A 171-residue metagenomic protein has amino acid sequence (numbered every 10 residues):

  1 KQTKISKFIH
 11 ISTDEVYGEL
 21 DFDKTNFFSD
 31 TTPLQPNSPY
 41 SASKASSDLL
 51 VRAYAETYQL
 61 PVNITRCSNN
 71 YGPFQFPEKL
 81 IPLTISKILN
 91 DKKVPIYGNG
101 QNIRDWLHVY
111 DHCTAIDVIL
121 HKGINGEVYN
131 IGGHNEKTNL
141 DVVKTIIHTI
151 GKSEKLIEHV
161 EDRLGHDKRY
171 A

Functional and structural regions predicted by a protein language model:
K1-N37: Conserved Rossmann-fold NAD(P)-dependent oxidoreductase catalytic core, especially the SDR/UDP-sugar
T3-F8, L20, L60-P61, K93 (+2 more regions): Active-site loop of short-chain dehydrogenase/reductase
I9-I11, T65, T84: Hydrophobic structural elements of the Rossmann-like NAD(P)H-binding subdomain that define the short-chain
T13, C67, N99: Active-site loop/turn elements of alpha/beta-hydrolase fold enzymes, especially the short glycine-/histidine-rich
Y17-G18, Q35-P39, N63-L80, I103: Flexible, glycine-rich beta-alpha linker
E19-D21, F74, L140-V142: Short glycine-/acidic-enriched loop or helix-start segments at secondary-structure transitions that form or flank
E19-F22, Q35-N63, I85-N90: Active-site Tyr-X1-5-Lys
P82, I88-A171: C-terminal substrate-binding subdomain of Rossmann-fold SDR/epimerase-dehydratase oxidoreductases
